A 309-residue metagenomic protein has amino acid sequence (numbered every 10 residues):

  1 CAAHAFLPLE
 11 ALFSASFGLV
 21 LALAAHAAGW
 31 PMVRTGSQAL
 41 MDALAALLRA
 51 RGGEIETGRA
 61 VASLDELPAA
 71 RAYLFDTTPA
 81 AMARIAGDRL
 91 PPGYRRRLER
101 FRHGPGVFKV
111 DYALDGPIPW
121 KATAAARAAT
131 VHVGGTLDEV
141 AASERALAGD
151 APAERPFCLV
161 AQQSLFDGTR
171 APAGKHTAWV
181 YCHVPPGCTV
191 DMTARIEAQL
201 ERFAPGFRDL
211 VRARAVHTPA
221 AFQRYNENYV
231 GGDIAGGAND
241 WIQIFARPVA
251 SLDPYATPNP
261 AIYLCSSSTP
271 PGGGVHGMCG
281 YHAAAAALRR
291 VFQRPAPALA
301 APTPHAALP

Functional and structural regions predicted by a protein language model:
C1-E10, R155-L159, G206-P270: A glycine-rich dinucleotide-binding beta-alpha-beta segment and adjacent secondary-structure elements that constitute
C1-R51, G231-Q243: Active-site/ligand-binding neighborhood in enzyme catalytic cores
G53, T57-A171: Mid-domain catalytic core of redox enzymes that form a hydrophobic substrate pocket/lid adjacent to a catalytic redox
E54-A70, A215-N228, P302-P304: Beta-rich nucleic-acid/ligand-interaction surfaces
L74, Y112, V180, L200 (+3 more regions): Hydrophobic, well-ordered secondary-structure elements that form the walls of internal hydrophobic environments
A80-I85, A113, P172-R202: Conserved FAD/dinucleotide-binding core of flavoprotein oxidoreductases
C265-V291: A conserved FAD-binding loop/helix module that cradles the flavin
L288-P309: Active-site-proximal substrate-binding core of FAD-dependent oxidoreductases
